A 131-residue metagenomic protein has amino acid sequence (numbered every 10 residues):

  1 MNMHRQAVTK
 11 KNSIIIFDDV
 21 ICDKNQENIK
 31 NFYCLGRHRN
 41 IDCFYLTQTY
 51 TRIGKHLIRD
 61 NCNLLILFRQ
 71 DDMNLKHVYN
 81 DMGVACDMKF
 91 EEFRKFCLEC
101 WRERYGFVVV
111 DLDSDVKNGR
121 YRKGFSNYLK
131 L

Functional and structural regions predicted by a protein language model:
M1-E91: Conserved P-loop NTPase motor cores
N31, L64, Q70-L131: P-loop NTPase motor core of the ASCE superfamily
